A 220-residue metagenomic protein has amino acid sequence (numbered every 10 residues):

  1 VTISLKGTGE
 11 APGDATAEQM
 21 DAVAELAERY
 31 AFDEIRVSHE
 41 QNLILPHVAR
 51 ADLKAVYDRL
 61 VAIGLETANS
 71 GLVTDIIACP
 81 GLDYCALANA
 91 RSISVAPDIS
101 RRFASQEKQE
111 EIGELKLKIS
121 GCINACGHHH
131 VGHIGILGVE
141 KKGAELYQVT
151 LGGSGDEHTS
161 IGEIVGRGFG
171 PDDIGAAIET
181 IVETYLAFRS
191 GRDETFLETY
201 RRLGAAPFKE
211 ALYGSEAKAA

Functional and structural regions predicted by a protein language model:
V1-T2, I35-E40, L72-G81, L151-E163 (+2 more regions): Short acidic (Asp/Glu) and glycine-rich catalytic loops that position anionic groups and cofactors
V1-V37, Q41, R50-D52, I174-I178 (+1 more regions): Long hydrophobic segments that form regular secondary structure
L5-A144: Small-residue-enriched alpha-helical segments and adjacent helix-cap loops that form tight helix-helix packing
D33, N124, I134, T159 (+3 more regions): Flexible, active-site-adjacent loop/turn segments at secondary-structure boundaries
H130-A187: Mobile "lid/hinge" segments at catalytic clefts and subdomain interfaces of large enzymes
